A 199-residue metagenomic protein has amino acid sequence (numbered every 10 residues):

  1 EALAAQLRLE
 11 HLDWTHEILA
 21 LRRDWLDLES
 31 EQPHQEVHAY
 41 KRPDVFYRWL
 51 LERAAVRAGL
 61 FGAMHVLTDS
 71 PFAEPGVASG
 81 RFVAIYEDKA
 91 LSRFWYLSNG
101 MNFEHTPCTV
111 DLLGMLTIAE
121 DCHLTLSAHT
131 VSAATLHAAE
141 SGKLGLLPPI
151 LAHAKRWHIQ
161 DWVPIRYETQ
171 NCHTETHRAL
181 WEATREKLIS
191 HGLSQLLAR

Functional and structural regions predicted by a protein language model:
E1-A2: Short alpha-helical DNA-recognition segment
A5-R8, Q35: Short, solvent-exposed alpha-helical "recognition" segments
L7-W25: DNA major-groove recognition helix of helix-turn-helix/homeodomain DNA-binding modules
L21-W157: Charged, helix-prone or intrinsically disordered regulatory segments positioned adjacent to compact structured domains
L136-R199: Extended, charged low-complexity segments that frequently continue into or abut oligomerization scaffolds
